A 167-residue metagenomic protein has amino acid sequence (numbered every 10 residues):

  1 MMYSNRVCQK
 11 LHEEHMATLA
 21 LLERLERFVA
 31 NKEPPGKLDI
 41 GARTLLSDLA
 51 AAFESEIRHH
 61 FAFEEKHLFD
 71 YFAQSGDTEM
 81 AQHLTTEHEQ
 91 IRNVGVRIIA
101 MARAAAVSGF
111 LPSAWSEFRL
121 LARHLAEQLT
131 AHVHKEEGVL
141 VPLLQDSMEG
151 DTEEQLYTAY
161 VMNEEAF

Functional and structural regions predicted by a protein language model:
M1-F167: Small-residue-biased structural context
